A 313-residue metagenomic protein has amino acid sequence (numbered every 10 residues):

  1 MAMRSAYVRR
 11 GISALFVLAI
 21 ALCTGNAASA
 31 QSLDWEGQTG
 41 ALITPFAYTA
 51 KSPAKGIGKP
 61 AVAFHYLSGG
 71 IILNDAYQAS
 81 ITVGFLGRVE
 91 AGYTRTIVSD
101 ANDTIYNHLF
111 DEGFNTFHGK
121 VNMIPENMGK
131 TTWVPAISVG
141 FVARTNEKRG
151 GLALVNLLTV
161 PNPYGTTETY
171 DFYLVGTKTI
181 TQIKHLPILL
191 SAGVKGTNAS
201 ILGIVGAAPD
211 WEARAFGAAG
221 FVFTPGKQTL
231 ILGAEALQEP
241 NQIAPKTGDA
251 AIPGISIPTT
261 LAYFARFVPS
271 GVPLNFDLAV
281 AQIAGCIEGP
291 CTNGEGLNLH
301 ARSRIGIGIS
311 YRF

Functional and structural regions predicted by a protein language model:
M1-R9: N-terminal secretory signal peptides that target proteins for export/translocation
S13-C23: Bacterial N-terminal signal peptides
S29-F172, T177-Q182, Q242, G248-A251: Transmembrane beta-barrel domains of Gram-negative outer membranes and organellar outer membranes
V62-S68, A91-R95, I137-T145, L190-G196 (+3 more regions): Transmembrane beta-barrel strands of outer-membrane/channel proteins
A79, F117-G119, L174-G176, G217-A219 (+3 more regions): Membrane-embedded beta-strands of outer-membrane beta-barrel proteins, especially the hydrophobic/small aromatic
V83-G87, V121-M123, K178-I180, F221-F223 (+3 more regions): Residue-level signature of outer-membrane beta-barrel architecture
T116-M123, Q282, L297-F313: Outer-membrane beta-barrel "beta-signal"
P161-P253, T259-T260: Detector for outer-membrane/organellar transmembrane beta-barrel domains, recognizing the amphipathic beta-strand
